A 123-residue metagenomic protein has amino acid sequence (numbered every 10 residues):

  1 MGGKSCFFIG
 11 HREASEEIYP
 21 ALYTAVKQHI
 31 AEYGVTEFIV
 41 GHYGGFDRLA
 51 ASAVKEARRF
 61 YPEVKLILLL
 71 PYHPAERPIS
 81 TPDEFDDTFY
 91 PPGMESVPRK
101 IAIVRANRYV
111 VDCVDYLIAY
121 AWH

Functional and structural regions predicted by a protein language model:
M1-H123: Acidic/glycine-enriched connector segments
